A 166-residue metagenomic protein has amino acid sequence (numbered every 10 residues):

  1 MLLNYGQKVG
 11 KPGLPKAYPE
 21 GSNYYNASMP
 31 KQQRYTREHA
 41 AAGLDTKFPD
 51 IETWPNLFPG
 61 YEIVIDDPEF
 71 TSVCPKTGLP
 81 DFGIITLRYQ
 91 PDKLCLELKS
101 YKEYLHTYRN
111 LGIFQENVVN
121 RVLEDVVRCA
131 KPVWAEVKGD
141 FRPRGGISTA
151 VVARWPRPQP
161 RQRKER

Functional and structural regions predicted by a protein language model:
V9, A17-E20, A27: Acidic, Ala/Val/Gly-enriched low-complexity intrinsically disordered segments
P12: Cationic, low-complexity basic patches in intrinsically disordered or flexible, solvent-exposed regions
N26-R166: N-terminal intrinsically disordered, cationic/polar leader segments that include organellar targeting peptides
